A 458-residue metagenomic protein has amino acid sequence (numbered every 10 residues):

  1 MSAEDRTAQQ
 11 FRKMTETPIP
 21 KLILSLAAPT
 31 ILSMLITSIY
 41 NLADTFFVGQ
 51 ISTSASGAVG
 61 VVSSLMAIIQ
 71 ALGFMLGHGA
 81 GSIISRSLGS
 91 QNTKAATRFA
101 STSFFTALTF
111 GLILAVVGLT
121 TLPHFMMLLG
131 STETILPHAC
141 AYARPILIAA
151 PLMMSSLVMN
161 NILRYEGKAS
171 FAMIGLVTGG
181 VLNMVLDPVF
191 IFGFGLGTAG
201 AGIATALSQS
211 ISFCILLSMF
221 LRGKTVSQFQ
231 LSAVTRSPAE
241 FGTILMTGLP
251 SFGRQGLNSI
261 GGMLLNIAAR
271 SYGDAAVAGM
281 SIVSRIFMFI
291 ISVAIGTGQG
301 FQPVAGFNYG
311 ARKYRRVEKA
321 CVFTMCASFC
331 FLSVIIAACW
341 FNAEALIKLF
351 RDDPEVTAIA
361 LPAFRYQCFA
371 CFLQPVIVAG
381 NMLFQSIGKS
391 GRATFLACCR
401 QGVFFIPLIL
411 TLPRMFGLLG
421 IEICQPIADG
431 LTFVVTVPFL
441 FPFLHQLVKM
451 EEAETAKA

Functional and structural regions predicted by a protein language model:
M1-A27, I84-P151, G193-L249, A305-A370 (+1 more regions): Short alpha-helical transmembrane segments in multi-pass integral membrane proteins
M14-F46, Q50-I51, A67-G79, I83 (+6 more regions): N-terminal transmembrane alpha-helices
S25-D44, P145, G179, S208-S212 (+4 more regions): Transmembrane helical elements of multi-pass membrane transporters/channels
T30, M34, F46, S63 (+17 more regions): Transmembrane alpha-helix boundary and packing residues in multipass membrane permease domains and related
L35, I39-G57, M126-E133, V189-T198 (+4 more regions): Helix-terminus/linker motif at the lipid-water interface of multi-pass membrane proteins
S56-V116, M153-A172, G279-A343, Q374-L396: Small-residue-rich hydrophobic transmembrane alpha-helices
G77, I146-R164, A172-G180, A201-C214 (+4 more regions): Short runs within selected transmembrane alpha-helices of multi-pass transporters and secretion channels
V378, F404-P413: Transmembrane alpha-helical segments of integral membrane proteins
